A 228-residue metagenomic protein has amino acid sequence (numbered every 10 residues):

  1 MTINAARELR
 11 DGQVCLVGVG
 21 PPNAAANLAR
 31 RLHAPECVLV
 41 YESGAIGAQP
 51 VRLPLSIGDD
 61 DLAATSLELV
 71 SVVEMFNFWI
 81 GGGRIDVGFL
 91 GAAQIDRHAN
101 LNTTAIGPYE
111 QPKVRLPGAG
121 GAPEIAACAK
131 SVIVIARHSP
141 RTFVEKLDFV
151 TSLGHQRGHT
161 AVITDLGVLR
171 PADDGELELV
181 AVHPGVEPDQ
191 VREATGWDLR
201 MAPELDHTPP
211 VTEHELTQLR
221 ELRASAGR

Functional and structural regions predicted by a protein language model:
M1, R7, L205-R228: N-terminal charge/polar-biased segments
M1-S66: N-terminal active-site beta-alpha-beta segment that forms phosphate/nucleotide-binding and substrate-recognition loops
L9, Q13, A29, H33 (+4 more regions): Structural signal for hydrophobic packing residues in well-ordered secondary-structure cores of soluble enzyme domains
N27-R31, G47, V51, L101-N102 (+2 more regions): Charge-rich, low-complexity amphipathic helices in intrinsically disordered tails/linkers adjacent to domains
L53-H214: Conserved phosphate- and dinucleotide-binding cores of soluble alpha/beta proteins, encompassing both enzyme active
